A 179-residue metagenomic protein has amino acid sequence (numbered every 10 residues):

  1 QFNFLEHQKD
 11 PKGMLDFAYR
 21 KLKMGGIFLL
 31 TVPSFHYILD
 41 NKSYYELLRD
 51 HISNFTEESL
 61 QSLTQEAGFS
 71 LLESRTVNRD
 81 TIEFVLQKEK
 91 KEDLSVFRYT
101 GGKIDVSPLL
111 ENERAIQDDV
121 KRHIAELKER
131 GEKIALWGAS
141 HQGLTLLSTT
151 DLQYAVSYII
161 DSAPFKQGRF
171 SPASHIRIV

Functional and structural regions predicted by a protein language model:
Q1-K42, N54-L72, L86-K88, L144-T145 (+2 more regions): Conserved SAM-binding loop
S34, V77-I82, A139-H141: A glycine-rich phosphate-binding loop feature that marks nucleotide/adenosyl-phosphate handling sites
K42-L48, I104: Short glycine/proline- and charge-enriched loop/turn segments that cap or connect secondary-structure elements
E46, R75-E92: Conserved catalytic loop of SAM-dependent methyltransferase domains
L48-N54, E111: Short, contiguous acidic/charged loop-to-helix segments that flank catalytic cores in large enzymes
L71-S74, I178: Generic structural signal for residues in well-ordered beta-strands
V85-V179: Hydrophobic, well-ordered beta-alpha structural blocks that scaffold small-molecule cofactor pockets
